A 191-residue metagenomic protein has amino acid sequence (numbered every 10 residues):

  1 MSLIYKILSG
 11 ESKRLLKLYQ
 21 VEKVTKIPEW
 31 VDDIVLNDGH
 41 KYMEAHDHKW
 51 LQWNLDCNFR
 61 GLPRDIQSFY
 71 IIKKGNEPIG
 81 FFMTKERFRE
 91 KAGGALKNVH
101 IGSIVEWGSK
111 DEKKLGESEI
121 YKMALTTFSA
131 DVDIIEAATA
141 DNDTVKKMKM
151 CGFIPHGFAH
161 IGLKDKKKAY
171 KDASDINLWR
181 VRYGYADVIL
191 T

Functional and structural regions predicted by a protein language model:
M1-R14, N58-F59, S68, K74 (+2 more regions): Active-site/acyl-donor-binding loops of N-acyltransferases
L3, K26-W30, W50, D143: Exposed alpha-helical structural elements
K6-I7, D33-N37, N54, K147: Residues that form generic nucleotide/phosphate-binding pockets
L16-V31: A short beta-loop-alpha structural element at the N-terminal edge of CoA-dependent acyl/N-acetyltransferase catalytic
W30-A45: Short, compositionally biased leader-like segments
N37, K49-W53, G102: Internal, well-ordered alpha-helical scaffold/interface segments that support domain packing or protein-protein contacts
E44-I66: Active-site rim helix/loop that mediates acceptor-substrate recognition in acyltransferases
